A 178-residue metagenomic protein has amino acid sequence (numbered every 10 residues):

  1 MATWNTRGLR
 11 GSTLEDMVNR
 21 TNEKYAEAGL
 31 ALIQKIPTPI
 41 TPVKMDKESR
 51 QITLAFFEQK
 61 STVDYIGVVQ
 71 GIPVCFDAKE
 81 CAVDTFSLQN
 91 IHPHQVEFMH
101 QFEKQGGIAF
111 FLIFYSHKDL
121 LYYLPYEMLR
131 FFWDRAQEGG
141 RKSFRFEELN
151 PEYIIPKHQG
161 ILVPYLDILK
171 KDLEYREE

Functional and structural regions predicted by a protein language model:
M1-F56: Acidic-basic catalytic patches of nuclease active cores, encompassing PD-(D/E)XK and other metal-cofactor nuclease
A2, E147-E178: Charged phosphate-binding loop/patch that engages nucleotide di/tri-phosphates or the phosphate backbone of nucleic
M45-Q51, D77-T85: Short, basic, glycine/proline-bearing loop/turn elements
I52, E58-T62, I91-M99: Short acidic (Asp/Glu) patches
D64-V83: Conserved catalytic cores of phosphodiester-cleaving nucleases, focusing on short active-site segments
K79-Q105: Mg2+/Mn2+-dependent nuclease catalytic core
H100-R130: Nucleic-acid nuclease catalytic cores
P125-R145: Short, electropositive alpha-helical surface patch
